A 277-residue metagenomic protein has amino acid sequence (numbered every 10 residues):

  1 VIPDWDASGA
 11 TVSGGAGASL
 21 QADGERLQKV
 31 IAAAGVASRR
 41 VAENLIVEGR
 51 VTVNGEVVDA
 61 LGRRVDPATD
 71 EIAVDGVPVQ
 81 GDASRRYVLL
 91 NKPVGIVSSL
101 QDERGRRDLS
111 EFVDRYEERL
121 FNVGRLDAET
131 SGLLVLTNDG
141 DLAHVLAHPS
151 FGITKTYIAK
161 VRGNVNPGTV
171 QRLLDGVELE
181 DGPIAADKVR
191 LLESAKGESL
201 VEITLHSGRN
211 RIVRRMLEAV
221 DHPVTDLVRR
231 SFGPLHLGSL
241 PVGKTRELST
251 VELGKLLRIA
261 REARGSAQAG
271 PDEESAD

Functional and structural regions predicted by a protein language model:
I2-D277: Basic, flexible Lys/Arg- and Gly-enriched helix-loop patches that mediate nucleic-acid binding at interfaces with rRNA
